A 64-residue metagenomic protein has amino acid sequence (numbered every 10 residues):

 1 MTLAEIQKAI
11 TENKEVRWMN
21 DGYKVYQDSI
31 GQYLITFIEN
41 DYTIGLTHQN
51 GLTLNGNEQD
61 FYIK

Functional and structural regions predicted by a protein language model:
T2-Y26: N-terminal acidic leader/helix
K8-I10, I30, L52, F61-Y62: Intrinsically disordered, low-complexity segments enriched in glycine/proline and serine/threonine
Y23-Y26, N40-T47: Short, surface-exposed beta-strand/loop "edge" segments at domain boundaries and coil↔beta transitions
D28-E39: Short, compositionally biased
T43-K64: Intrinsically disordered, low-complexity, charged/polar segments
